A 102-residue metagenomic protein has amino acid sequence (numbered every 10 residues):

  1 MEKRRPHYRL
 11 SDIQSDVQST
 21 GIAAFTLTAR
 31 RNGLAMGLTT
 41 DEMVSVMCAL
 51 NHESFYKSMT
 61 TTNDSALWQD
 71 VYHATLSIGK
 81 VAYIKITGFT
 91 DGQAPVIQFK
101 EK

Functional and structural regions predicted by a protein language model:
M1-K102: Ribonuclease/tRNase effector modules and their secretory precursors
